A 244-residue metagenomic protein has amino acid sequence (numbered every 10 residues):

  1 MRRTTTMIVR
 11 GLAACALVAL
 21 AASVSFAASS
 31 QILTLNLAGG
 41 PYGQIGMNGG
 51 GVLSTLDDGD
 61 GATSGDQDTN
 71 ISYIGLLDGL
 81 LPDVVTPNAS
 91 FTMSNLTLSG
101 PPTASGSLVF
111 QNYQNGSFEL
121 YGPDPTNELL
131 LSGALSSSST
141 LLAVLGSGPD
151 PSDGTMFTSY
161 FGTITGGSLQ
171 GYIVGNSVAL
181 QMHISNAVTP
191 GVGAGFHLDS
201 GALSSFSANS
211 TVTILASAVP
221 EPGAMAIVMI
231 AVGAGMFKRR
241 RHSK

Functional and structural regions predicted by a protein language model:
R2-A13: Bacterial N-terminal signal peptides that target proteins for export
T4-T6, A19, A224, V228: Residue-level detector of intrinsically disordered terminal segments
A13-A22: Bacterial N-terminal signal peptides
C15, Q44-M47, T55, T69 (+10 more regions): Intrinsically disordered, low-complexity, compositionally biased regions/tails
A27-N112, V192-A218: N-terminal segment immediately downstream of the Sec signal-peptide cleavage site in secreted/extracellular proteins
Q114-G116, L120-G191: Acidic, glycine-rich flexible loop segments
P220-K238: A short, hydrophobic C-terminal helix/tail in secreted or cell-surface proteins
R241-K244: Short, charged juxtamembrane terminal tails flanking transmembrane helices
